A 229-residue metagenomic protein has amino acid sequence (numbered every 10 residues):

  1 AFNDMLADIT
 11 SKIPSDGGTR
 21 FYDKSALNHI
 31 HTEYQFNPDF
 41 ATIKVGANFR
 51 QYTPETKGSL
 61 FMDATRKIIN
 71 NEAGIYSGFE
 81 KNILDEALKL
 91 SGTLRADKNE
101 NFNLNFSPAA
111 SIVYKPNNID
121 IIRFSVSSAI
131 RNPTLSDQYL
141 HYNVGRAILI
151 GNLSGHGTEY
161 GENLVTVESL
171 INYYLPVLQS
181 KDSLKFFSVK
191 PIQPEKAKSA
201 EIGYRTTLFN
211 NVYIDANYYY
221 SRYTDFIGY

Functional and structural regions predicted by a protein language model:
A1-F102, D215: Face-selective signature of the C-terminal outer-membrane beta-barrel domain
A1-N3, I130-I171, I227-Y229: A surface-exposed, glycine/aromatic-enriched loop/edge motif typical of exported proteins
I30, E55-M62, F102-P108, S136-L140 (+1 more regions): Outer-membrane beta-barrel translocator domains and adjoining extracellular loop/strand segments of Gram-negative
H31-Q35, G74-E80, A109-S111, S125 (+3 more regions): Outer-membrane beta-barrel architecture
N37-A41, I83-E86, K115-I119, A197 (+1 more regions): Outer-membrane beta-barrel channels and translocator barrels
P38, F49-E55, L94-E100, V126-N132 (+3 more regions): Transmembrane beta-strands of outer-membrane beta-barrel pores
I69, D97-A109, A129, F209: Solvent-exposed loop/turn segments connecting transmembrane beta-strands in outer-membrane beta-barrel proteins
G155-Y229: Membrane-embedded beta-barrel scaffold of Gram-negative outer-membrane proteins
